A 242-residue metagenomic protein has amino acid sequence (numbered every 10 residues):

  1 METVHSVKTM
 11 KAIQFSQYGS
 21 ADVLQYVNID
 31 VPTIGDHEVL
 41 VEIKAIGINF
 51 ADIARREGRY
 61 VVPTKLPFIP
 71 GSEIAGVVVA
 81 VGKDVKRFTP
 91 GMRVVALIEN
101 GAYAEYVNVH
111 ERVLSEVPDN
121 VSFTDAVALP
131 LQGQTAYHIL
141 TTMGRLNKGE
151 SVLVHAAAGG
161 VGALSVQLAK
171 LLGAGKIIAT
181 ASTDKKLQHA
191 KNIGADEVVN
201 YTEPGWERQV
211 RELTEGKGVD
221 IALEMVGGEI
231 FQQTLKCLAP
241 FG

Functional and structural regions predicted by a protein language model:
M1-K11: Basic/polar N-terminal segments that are highly enriched at the extreme N-terminus, encompassing both cleavable
T9, G91, K148-E150, A174 (+1 more regions): Phosphate-coordination loops involved in phosphoryl transfer and adenosine-cofactor binding
D30-I48, R59-G101: Glycine-rich beta-strand-centered segment in the early N-terminal region that forms part of a ligand/cofactor-binding
A51-E57: Cytochrome P450 core scaffold surrounding the K-helix E-X-X-R motif and the conserved "meander" helix-loop region
A54, R93-A158: NAD(P)H dinucleotide-binding glycine-rich loop of Rossmann-like/cofactor-binding domains, especially the beta1-alpha1
F88-T89, L146, L238: Short, well-ordered loop/turn sites that connect or cap secondary structure elements
V127-P204: Mid-domain Rossmann-like dinucleotide-binding core that forms the NAD(H)/NADP(H) cofactor-binding site
I193-G242: Glycine-rich cofactor phosphate-binding loops and adjacent beta1-alpha1 units of small-molecule cofactor enzyme domains
